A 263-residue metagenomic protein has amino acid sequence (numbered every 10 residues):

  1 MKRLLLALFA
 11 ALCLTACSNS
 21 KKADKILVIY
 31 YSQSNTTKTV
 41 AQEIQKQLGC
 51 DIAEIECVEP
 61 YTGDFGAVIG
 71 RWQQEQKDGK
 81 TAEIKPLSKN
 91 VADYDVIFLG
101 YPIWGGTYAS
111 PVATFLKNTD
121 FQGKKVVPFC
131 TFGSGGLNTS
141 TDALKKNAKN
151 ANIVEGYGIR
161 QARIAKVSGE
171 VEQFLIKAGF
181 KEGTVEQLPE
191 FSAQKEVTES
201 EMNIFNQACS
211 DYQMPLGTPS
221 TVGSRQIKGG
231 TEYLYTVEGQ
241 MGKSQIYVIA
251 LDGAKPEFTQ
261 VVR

Functional and structural regions predicted by a protein language model:
M1-L4, L8: Positively charged n-region of N-terminal signal peptides that target proteins for export
T15-A16: C-terminal motif of bacterial Sec signal peptides marking the signal peptidase cleavage site
S20-L99, G106, A113, K117 (+4 more regions): N-terminal beta1-alpha1-beta2 submodule of the flavodoxin-like/Rossmannoid cofactor-binding fold
K38, Q42, A109, L137-D142 (+1 more regions): Short, surface-exposed alpha-helical segments at coil->helix boundaries
V91, K117-G123, N147-A148: Short, conserved loop/helix-junction motifs that constitute active-site signature segments in enzyme catalytic cores
V127-K166: Short, glycine-/small-residue-rich phosphate/pyrophosphate-handling segment
R160-E182: C-terminal helix of von Willebrand factor
K177-Q213: N-terminal trafficking/processing presequences and adjacent post-cleavage segments of proteins routed to secretion
